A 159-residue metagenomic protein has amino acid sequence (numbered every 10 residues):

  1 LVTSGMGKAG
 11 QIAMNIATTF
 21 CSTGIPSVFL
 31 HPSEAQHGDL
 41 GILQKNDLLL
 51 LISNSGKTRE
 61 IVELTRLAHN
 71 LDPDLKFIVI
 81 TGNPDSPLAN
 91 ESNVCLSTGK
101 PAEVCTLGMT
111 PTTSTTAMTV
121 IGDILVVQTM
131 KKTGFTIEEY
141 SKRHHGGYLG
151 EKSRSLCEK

Functional and structural regions predicted by a protein language model:
V2-T133: Glycine-rich phosphate-binding loops that contact phosphosugars or nucleotide phosphates
P87-N90, V104, K131-K159: Internal, active-site/partner-interface "lid" segment
